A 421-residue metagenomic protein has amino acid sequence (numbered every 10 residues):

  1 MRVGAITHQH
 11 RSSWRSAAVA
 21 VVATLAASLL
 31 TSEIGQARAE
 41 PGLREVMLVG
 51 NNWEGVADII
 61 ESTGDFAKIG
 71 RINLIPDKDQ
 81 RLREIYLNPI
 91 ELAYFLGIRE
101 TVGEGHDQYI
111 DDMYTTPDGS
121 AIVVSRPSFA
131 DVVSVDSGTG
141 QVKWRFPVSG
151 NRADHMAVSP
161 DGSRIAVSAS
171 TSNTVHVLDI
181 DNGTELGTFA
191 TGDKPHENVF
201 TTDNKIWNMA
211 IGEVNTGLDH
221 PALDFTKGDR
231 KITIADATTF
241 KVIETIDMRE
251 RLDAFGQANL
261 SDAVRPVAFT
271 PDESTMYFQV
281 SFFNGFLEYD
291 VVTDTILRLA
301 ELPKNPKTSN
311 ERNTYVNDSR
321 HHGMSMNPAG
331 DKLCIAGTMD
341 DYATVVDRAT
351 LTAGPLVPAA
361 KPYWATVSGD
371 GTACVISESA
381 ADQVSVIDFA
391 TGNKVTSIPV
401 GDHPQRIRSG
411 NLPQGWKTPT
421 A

Functional and structural regions predicted by a protein language model:
R2-V3, T7-A37: Secretory targeting and sorting signals
L29, E33-A421: Predominantly soluble domains enriched in secretory-pathway, periplasmic, or organellar proteins
